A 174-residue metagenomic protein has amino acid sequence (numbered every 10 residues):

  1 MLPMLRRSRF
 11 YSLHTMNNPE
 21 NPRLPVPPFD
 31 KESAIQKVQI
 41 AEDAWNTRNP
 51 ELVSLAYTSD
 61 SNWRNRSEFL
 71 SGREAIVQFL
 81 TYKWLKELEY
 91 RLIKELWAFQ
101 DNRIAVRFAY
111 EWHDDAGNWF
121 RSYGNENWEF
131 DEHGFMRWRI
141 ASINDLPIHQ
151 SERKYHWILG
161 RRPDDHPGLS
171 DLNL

Functional and structural regions predicted by a protein language model:
L5, F10-F29, Q78-L174: A beta-strand edge to alpha-helix "cap/lid" segment located at domain peripheries
L24, D43, R66: Short, flexible active-site loop motifs that bind/organize anionic cofactors or intermediates
D30-T47: Short, aromatic-enriched amphipathic alpha-helices that serve as compact interaction elements
S33-Q36, P50-I104: A solvent-exposed, acidic/Ser-Thr-rich amphipathic alpha-helical stretch
